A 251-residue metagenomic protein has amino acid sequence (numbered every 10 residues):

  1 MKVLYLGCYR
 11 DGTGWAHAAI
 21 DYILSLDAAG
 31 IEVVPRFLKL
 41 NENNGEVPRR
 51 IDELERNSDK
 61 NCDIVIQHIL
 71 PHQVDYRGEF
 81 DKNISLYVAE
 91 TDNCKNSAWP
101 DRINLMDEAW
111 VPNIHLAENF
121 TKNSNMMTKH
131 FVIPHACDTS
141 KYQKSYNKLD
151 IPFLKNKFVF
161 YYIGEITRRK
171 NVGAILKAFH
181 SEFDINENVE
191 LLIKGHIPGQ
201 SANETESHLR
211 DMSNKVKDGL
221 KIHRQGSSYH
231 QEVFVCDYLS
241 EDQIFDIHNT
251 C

Functional and structural regions predicted by a protein language model:
M1-L40: N-terminal subdomain of nucleotide-sugar transferases
L4, F37-N125: Extended catalytic core of nucleotide-activated donor transferases of GT-like folds
L4, P152-K170, L176-F179, L191-I193: Conserved donor-binding/catalytic core segment of Leloir-type glycosyltransferases
Y9-R10, I163-T167, I197-P198: Short donor-sugar binding/catalytic loops of nucleotide-sugar-dependent glycosyltransferases, especially enzymes
G12-T13, T167-N171, I185-N186: A short, basic/aromatic alpha-helical/loop segment that forms part of the nucleotidyl-sugar donor-binding site
L40-N41, E190-N214: Glycosyltransferase donor-sugar binding loop
S97-A98, C137-P152: Acidic anion/phosphate-binding donor-loop and adjacent secondary structure in glycosyltransferase catalytic cores
N203-D242, D246: Nucleotide-activated donor-binding/catalytic signature segment of Leloir-type glycosyltransferases, i.e., the conserved
